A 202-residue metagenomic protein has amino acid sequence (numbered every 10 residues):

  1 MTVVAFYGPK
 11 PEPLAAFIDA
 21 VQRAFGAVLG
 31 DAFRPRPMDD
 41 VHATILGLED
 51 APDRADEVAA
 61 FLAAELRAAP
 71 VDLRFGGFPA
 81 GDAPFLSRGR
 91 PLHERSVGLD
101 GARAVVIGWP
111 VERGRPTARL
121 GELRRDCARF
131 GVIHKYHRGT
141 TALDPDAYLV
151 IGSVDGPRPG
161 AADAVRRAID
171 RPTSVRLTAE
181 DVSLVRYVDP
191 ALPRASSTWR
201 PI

Functional and structural regions predicted by a protein language model:
M1-I202: Histidine-dependent nucleotide/RNA phosphoesterase domain, centered on the 2H-phosphoesterase fold with its duplicated
